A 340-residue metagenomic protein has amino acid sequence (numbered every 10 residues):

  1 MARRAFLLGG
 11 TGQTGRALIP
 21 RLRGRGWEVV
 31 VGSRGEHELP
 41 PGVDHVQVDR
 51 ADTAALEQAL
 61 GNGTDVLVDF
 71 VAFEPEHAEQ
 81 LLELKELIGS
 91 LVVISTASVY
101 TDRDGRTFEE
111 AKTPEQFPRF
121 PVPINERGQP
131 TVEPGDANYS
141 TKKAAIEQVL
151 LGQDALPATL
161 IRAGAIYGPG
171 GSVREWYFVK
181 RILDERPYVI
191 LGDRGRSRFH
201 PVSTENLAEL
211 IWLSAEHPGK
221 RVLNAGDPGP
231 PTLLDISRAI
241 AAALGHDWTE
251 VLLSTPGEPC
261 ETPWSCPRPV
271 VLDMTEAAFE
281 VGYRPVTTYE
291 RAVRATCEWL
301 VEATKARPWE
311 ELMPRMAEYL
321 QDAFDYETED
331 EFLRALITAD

Functional and structural regions predicted by a protein language model:
A5-R25: N-terminal Rossmann NAD(P)H-binding glycine-rich loop of SDR-like oxidoreductase domains
L8, G168, L191-S197, L223-P231 (+3 more regions): Glycine-rich Rossmann NAD(P)(H)-binding loop
G35-V93, V99-D102: NAD(P)H-binding glycine-rich loop region in Rossmannoid oxidoreductase-like domains and their noncatalytic homologs
Q80-A144, L151-G152: Conserved Rossmann-fold NAD(P)-dependent oxidoreductase catalytic core, especially the SDR/UDP-sugar
A144-P169: Conserved beta-loop-beta element that borders a ligand/cofactor-binding pocket
V173-F178, L191-L213: Substrate-positioning beta->alpha
V179-G192, G245-V251: A short C-terminal helix-loop "cap" of Rossmann-like NAD(P)-dependent dehydrogenase/epimerase domains
L210-P269, M274, R294-A295, R307-D340: Mid/C-terminal beta-alpha module of Rossmann-like enzyme folds, strongest in SDR-family dehydrogenases/epimerases
